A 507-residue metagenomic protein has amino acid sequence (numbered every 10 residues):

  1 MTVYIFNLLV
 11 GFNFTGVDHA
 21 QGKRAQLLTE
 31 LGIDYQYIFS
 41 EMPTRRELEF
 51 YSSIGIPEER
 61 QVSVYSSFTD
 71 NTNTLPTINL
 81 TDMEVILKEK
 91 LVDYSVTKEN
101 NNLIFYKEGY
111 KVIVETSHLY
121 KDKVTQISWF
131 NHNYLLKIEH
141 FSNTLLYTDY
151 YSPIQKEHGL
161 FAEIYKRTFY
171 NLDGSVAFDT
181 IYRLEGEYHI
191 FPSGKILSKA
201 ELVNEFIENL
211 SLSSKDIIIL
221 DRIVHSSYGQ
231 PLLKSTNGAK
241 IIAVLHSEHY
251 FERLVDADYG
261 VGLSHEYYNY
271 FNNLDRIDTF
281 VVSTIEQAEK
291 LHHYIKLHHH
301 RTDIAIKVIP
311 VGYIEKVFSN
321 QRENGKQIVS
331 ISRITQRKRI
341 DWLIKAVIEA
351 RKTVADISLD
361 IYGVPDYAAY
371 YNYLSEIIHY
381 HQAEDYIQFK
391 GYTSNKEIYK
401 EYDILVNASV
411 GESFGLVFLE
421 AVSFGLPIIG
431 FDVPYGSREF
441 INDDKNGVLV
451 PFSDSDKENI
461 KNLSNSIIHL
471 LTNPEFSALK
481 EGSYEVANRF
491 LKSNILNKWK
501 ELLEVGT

Functional and structural regions predicted by a protein language model:
Y313-I314, I387-I398: Conserved active-site histidine-acidic residue motif and adjacent donor-binding/catalytic loop of glycosyltransferases
K326, T335-E349: A conserved mid-protein helix/loop that constitutes part of the nucleotide-sugar donor-binding site
S358-N372: Glycosyltransferase donor-sugar binding loop
Y371-G391: Nucleotide-activated donor-binding/catalytic signature segment of Leloir-type glycosyltransferases, i.e., the conserved
A383, E475-F490: A short, well-ordered alpha-helix in the C-terminal region of glycosyltransferases
V410: Aromatic "clamp/platform" in nucleotide-sugar-dependent glycosyltransferases that forms part of the donor/acceptor
P427-F431: Short hydrophobic beta-strand element within catalytic cores of glycosyltransferases and related nucleotide-activated
R438-I468: Change "using UDP/GDP/dTDP sugars" to "using nucleotide sugars
